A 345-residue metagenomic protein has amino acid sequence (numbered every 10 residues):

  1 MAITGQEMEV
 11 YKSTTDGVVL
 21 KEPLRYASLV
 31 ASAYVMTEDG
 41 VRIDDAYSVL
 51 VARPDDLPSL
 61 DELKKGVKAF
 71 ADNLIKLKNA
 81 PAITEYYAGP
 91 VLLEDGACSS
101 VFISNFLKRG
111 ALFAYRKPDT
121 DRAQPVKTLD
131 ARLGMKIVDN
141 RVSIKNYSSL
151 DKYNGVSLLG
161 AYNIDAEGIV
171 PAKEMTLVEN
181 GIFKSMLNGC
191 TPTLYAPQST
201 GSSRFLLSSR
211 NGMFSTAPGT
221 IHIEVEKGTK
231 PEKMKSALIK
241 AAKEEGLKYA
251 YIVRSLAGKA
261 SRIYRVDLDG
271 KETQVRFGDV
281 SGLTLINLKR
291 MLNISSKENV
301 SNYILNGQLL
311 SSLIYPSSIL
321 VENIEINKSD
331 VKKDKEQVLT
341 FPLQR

Functional and structural regions predicted by a protein language model:
M1-N154, G160-I164, E179-I182, E298 (+2 more regions): Active-site bordering "gate/hinge" segments that shape substrate access to catalytic or cofactor-binding pockets
T128-R345: Dual-mode signal for accessory low-complexity, basic/Gly-rich regions
